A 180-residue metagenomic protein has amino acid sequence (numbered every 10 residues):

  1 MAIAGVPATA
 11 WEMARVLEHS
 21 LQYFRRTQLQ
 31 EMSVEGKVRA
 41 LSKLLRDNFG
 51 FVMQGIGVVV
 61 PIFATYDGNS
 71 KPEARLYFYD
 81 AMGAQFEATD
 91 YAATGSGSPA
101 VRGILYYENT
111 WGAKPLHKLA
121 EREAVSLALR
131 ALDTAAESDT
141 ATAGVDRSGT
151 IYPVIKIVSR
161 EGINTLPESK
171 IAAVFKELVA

Functional and structural regions predicted by a protein language model:
M1-A180: Long, low-complexity N-terminal extensions
